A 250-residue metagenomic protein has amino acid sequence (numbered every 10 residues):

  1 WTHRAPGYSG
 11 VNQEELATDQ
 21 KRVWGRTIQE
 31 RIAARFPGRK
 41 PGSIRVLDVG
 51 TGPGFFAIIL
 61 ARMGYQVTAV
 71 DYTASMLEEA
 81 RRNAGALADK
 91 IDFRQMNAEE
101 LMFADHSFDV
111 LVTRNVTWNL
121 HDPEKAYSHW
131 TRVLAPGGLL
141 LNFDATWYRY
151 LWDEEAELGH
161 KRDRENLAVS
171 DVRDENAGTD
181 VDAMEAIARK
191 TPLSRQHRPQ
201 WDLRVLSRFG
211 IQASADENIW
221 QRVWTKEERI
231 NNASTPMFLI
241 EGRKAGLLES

Functional and structural regions predicted by a protein language model:
W1-G42, F55-I59: Conserved class I S-adenosyl-L-methionine
R45-V49, P53-E100: Class I SAM-dependent methyltransferase SAM/SAH-binding core
E99-V110: A short acidic, Gly/Pro-enriched loop at the edge of an enzyme's catalytic core that lines a small-molecule cofactor
V110-P123: A short SAM/SAH-binding and catalytic strip from SAM-dependent methyltransferases
E124-P136: A short glycine-rich, Lys/Arg-flanked "PGG" loop and its adjoining helix->strand segment in the class I
L139-A177: Conserved class I S-adenosyl-L-methionine
L193-G210, A215-D216: Short alpha-helix
F209, K226-S250: Core SAM-dependent methyltransferase catalytic element
